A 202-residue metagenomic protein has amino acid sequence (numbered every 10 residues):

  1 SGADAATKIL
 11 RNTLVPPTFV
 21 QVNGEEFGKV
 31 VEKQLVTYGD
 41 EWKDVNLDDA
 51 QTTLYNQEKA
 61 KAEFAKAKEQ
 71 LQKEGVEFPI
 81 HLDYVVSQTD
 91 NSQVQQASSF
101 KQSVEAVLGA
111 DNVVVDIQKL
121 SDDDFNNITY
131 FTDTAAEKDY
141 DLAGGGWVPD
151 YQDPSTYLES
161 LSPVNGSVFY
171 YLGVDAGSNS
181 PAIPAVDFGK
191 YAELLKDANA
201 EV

Functional and structural regions predicted by a protein language model:
S1, E63-Q70, F100-A110, D133 (+3 more regions): Structured segments of extracytoplasmic/periplasmic soluble domains in secreted or envelope-associated proteins
S1-A106: Append "and occasionally in soluble cytosolic enzymes with long acidic Gly/Pro-rich linkers
S1-K8, D44-N56, V113-N127, P149 (+1 more regions): Extracytoplasmic/peripheral linker and loop segments enriched in polar/acidic and small residues with frequent Thr/Pro
V20, W147-P149: Solvent-exposed coil/turn segments that connect beta secondary-structure elements in extracytoplasmic/periplasmic
F78-H81, G109-V113, K138-L142: Loop/turn elements at helix/coil->beta-strand transitions in domains of secreted/extracellular proteins
S92, Y151-P154: Short catalytic/ligand-binding loop motif for oxyanion handling, primarily in non-cytosolic enzymes, centered on
S98, Q102, K138, L142-G145 (+2 more regions): Feature representing long, continuous alpha-helical segments
S98-V107, D123-Y140: Short helices/loops that flank or line small-molecule/ion binding pockets
